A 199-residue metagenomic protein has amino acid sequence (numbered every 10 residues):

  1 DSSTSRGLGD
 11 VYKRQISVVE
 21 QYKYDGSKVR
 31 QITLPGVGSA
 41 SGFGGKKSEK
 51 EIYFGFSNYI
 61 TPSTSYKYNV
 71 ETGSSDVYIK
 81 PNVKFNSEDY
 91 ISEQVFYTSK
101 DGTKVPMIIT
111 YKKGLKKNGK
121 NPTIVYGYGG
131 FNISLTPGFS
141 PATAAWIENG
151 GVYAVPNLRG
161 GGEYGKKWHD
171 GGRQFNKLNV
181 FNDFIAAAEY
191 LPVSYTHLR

Functional and structural regions predicted by a protein language model:
D1-Y12, H197: Single conserved hydrophobic/aromatic residue that forms the stacking wall/gate of nucleotide- or nucleobase-binding
S3-R6, V37-G55, E93, P141-A144 (+1 more regions): Conserved beta-propeller blade repeats
S3-S5, Y24-G42, E71-D89: Multi-bladed beta-propeller domains
D10-R14, F54-Y59: Beta-strand C-termini and the immediately following turn/loop, strongest in propeller blades
R14-I16, I60, G102-K104: Coil-to-beta-strand transition motifs
I16-E20, T61-Y66: Structural motif
T72, I79-S194: Cap/lid segment of the alpha/beta-hydrolase catalytic domain
